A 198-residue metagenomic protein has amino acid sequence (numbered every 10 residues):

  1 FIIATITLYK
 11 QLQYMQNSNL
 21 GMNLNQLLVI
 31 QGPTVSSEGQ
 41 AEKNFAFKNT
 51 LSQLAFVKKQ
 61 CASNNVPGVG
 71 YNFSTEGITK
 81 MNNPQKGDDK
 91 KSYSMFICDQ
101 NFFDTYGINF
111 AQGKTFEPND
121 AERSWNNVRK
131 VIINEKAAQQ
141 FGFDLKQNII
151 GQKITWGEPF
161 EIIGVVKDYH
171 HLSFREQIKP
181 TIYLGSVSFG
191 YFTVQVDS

Functional and structural regions predicted by a protein language model:
I2-N25: Alpha-helical transmembrane segments
L12, E38-K58: Extracytoplasmic/periplasmic
S18-A41: Membrane-interface junction motifs in transport/secretion proteins
N49-S198: Mid-to-C-terminal secondary-structure elements that act as membrane-proximal/extracytoplasmic interface segments
